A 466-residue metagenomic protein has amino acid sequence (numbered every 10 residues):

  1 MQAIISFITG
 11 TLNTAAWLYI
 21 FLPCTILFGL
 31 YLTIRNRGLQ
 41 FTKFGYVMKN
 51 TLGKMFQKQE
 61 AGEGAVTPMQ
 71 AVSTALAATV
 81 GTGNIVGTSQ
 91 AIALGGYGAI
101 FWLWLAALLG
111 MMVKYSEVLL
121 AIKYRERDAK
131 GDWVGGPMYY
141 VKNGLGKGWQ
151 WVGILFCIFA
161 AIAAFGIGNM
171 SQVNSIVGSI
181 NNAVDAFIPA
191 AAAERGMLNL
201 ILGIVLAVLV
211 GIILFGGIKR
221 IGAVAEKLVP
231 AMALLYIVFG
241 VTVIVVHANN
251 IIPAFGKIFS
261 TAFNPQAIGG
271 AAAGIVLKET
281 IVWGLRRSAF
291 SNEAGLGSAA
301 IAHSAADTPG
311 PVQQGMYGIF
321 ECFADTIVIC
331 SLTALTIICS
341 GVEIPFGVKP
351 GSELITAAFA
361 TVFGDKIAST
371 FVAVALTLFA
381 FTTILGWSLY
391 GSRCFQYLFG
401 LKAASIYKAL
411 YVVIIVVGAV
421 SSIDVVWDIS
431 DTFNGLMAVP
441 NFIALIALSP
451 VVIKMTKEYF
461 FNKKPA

Functional and structural regions predicted by a protein language model:
M1-T82, I92-A99, G110, V416 (+1 more regions): N-terminal alpha-helical transmembrane segments of multi-pass membrane transport and channel/translocase proteins
I4-I5, R35-Q40, G83-T88, G166-I176 (+6 more regions): Transmembrane helix-loop junctions in multi-pass membrane proteins
C24-Y31, R35-M48, V173-I180, L198-F259 (+3 more regions): Membrane-interface loop-to-helix entry segments
L32-T33, A106-G131, M138, K142-N174 (+2 more regions): Helix-loop-helix module between adjacent transmembrane segments
G38-V66, Q90-I100, M112-G146, E343-F363 (+2 more regions): Flexible loop linkers connecting adjacent transmembrane helices in multi-pass alpha-helical membrane transporters
Q59-L94, L120-G144, L155-A161, G274-F323: Alpha-helical membrane segments and immediately flanking helix-loop junctions that form or couple to the substrate/ion
L109-E117, G203-I218, V229-N249, V282 (+3 more regions): Selective recognition of specific alpha-helical transmembrane segments in multi-pass small-molecule
Y115-R125, A129, F239-K257, P265-A272 (+2 more regions): Extracellular/periplasmic helix-exit of transmembrane alpha-helices
